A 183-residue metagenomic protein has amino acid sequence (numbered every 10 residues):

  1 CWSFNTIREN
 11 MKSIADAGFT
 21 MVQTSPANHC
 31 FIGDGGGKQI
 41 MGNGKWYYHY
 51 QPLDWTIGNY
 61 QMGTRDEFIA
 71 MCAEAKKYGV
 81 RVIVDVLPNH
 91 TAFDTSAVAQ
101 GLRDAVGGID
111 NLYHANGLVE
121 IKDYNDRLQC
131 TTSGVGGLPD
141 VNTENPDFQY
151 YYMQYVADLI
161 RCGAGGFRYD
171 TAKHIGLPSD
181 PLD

Functional and structural regions predicted by a protein language model:
C1-E9, A17-C162, H174, P178-D183: Substrate-binding/active-site clefts of carbohydrate-active enzymes
G166-A172: Short catalytic-loop micro-motif centered on adjacent basic/acidic residues
